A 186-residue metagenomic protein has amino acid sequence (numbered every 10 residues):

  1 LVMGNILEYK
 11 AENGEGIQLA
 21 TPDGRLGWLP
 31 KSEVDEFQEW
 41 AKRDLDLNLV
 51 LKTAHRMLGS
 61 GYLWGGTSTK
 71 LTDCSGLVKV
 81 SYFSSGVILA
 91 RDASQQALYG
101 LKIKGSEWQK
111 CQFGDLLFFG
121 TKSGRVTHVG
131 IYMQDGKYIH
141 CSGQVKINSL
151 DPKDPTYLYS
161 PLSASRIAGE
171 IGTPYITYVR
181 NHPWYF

Functional and structural regions predicted by a protein language model:
L1-K31: SH3/SH3-like beta-barrel superfamily modules
N5, G114-D115: Structural motif
Y9, F118-F119, H140: A generic structural signal for residues embedded in beta-strands
D35-Q38, I103-E107, M133-F186: Aromatic- and glycine-rich peptidoglycan recognition patches
W40-T53: Long, charged amphipathic helices and adjacent flexible linkers at domain junctions
Y62-G76, V80-F113: Catalytic cysteine-centered active-site loop
K122-S123: A flexible loop/linker signature enriched in serine peptidases of the S9 family
V129-G130: A conserved glycine-rich beta-strand in the N-terminal activation segment of trypsin-fold
